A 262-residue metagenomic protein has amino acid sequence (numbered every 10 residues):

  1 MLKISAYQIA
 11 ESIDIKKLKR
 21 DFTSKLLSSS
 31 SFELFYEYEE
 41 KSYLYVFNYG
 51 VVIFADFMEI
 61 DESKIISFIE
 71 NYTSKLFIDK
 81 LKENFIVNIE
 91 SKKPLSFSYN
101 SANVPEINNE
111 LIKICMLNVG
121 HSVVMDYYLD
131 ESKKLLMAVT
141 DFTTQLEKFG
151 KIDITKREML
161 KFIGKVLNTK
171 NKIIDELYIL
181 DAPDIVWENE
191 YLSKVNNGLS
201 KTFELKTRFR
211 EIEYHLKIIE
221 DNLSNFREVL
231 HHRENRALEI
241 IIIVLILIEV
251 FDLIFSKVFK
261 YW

Functional and structural regions predicted by a protein language model:
M1-E106, E110, I114: Short Lys/Arg-enriched alpha/beta "domain-start" segment
S24, S67-S74, D130, K134-M137 (+2 more regions): Short, intrinsically disordered, mixed-charge
V46, V51-V52, V87, V104 (+12 more regions): Extended aliphatic helical segments
A55-E62, N118, S122-M125, L129 (+3 more regions): Generic detection of long, well-ordered alpha-helical segments
Y99-N100, T144-Q145, E190-Y191: Short, flexible segments with low predicted structural confidence
E110-D175: Membrane-proximal low-complexity regions enriched in glycine and acidic/polar residues
F149-D252, S256-K260: Membrane-associated alpha-helical segments
